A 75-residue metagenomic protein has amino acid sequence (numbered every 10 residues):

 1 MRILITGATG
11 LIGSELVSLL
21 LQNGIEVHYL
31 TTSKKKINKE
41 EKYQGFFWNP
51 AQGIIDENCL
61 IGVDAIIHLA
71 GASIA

Functional and structural regions predicted by a protein language model:
M1-N23: N-terminal Rossmann NAD(P)H-binding glycine-rich loop of SDR-like oxidoreductase domains
R2, K34-K35: Arginine residue identity/basic-tract feature
T6, L30, I66-A70: SDR active-site strand-loop-helix element
A8, S33-K34: Serine/threonine-rich, low-complexity intrinsically disordered segments
I25-T32: Conserved glycine-rich Rossmann-like NAD(P)H-binding loop of the short-chain dehydrogenase/reductase
K35, K39, Y43-A75: NAD(P)H-binding glycine-rich loop region in Rossmannoid oxidoreductase-like domains and their noncatalytic homologs
